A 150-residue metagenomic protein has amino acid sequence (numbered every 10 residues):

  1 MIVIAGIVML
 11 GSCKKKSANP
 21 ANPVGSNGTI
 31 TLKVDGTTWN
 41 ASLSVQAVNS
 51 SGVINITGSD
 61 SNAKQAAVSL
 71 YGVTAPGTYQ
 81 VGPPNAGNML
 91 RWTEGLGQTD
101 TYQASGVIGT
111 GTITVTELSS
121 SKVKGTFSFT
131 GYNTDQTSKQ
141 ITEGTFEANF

Functional and structural regions predicted by a protein language model:
M1-M9: Bacterial N-terminal signal peptides
V3, G25-N27, I108: Short, solvent-exposed coil/turn segments
A5-G6, N19-P20, T114: Terminal low-complexity, poorly structured segments
M9-K33: Bacterial Sec-dependent N-terminal signal peptides
I30-K33, T37-K122, Y132: Surface-exposed helix/loop patches within compact recognition domains
T114-F150: C-terminal or internal capping secondary-structure element at the end of a domain, subdomain, or sheet
